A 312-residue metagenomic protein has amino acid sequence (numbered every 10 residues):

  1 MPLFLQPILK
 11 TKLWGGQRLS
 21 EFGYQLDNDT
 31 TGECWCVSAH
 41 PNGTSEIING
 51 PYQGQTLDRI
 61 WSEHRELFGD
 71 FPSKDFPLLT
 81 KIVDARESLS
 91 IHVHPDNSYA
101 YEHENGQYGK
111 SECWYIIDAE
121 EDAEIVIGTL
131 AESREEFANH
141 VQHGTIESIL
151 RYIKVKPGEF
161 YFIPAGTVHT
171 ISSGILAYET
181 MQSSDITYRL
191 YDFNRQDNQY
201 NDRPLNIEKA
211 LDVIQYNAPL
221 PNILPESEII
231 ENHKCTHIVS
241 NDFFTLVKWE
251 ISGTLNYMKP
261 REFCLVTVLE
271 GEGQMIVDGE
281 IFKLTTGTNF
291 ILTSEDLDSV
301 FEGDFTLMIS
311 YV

Functional and structural regions predicted by a protein language model:
M1-E132, N194-P221, L246: Transition-metal
D75, V83-S88, A119-D122, T167-T187 (+3 more regions): Ligand-binding loop in jelly-roll beta-barrel domains
T80-K81, L89, G106, E112-Y115 (+4 more regions): His/acidic/aromatic-lined binding-pocket segments of jelly-roll/cupin-type domains and related regulatory beta-sandwich
L130-H143, R261-E270: Short, basic/aromatic beta-hairpin or loop at an interaction surface
Q142-I149, F160-F162, V168-P219: An exposed, glycine/acidic-rich loop-and-rim segment of catalytic or binding clefts
L150-F162, D278-D296: Short acidic-glycine-tyrosine-enriched beta hairpin
Y188-T254, P260: C-terminal amphipathic alpha-helical segment
T254-N256, G271-I276, N289: Short beta-strand segments in beta-sandwich/barrel cores
